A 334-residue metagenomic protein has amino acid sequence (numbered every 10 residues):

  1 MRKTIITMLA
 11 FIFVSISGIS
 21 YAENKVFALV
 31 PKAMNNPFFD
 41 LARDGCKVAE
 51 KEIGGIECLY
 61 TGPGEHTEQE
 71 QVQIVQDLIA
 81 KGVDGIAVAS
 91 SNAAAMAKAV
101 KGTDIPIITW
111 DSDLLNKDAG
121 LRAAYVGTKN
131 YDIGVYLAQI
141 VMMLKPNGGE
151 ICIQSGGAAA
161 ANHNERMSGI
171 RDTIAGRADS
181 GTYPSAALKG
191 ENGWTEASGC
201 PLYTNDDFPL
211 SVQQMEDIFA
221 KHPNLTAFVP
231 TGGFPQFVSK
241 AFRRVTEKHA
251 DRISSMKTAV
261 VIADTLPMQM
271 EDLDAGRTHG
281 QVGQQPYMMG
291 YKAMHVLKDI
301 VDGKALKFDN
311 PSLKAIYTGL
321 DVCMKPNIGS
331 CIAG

Functional and structural regions predicted by a protein language model:
M1-T4: Positively charged n-region of N-terminal signal peptides that target proteins for export
T7-I16: Bacterial N-terminal signal peptides
Y21-G334: A residue-level marker of the well-folded mature domains of exported/periplasmic proteins
